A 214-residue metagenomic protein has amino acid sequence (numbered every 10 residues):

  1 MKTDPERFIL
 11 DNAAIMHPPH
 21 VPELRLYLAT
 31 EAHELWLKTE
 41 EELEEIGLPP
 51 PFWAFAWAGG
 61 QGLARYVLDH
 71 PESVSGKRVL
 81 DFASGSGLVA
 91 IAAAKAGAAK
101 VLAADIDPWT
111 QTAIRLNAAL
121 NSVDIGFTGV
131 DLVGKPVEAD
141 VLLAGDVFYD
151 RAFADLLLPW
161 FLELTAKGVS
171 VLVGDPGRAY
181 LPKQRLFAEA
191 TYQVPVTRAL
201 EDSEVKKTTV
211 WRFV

Functional and structural regions predicted by a protein language model:
M1-V214: S-adenosylmethionine-dependent methyltransferases
